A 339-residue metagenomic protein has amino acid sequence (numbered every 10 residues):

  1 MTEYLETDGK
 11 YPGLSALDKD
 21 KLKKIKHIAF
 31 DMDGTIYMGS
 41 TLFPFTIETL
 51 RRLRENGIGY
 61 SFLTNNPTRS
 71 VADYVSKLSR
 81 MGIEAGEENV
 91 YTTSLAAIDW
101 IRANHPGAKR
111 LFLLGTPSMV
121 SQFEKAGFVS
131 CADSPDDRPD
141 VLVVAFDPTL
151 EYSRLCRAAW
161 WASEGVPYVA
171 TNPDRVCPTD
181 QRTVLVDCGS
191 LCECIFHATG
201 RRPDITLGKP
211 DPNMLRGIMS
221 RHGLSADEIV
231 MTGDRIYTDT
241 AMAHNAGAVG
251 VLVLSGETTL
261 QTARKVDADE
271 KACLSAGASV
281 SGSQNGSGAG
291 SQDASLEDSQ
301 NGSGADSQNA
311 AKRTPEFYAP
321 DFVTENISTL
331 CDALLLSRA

Functional and structural regions predicted by a protein language model:
T2-F30, Y37-E55, A72-E88, I98 (+1 more regions): Asp-based, Mg2+/Mn2+-dependent phosphohydrolase catalytic module
N66: Conserved phosphate/oxyanion-binding catalytic-loop motifs
